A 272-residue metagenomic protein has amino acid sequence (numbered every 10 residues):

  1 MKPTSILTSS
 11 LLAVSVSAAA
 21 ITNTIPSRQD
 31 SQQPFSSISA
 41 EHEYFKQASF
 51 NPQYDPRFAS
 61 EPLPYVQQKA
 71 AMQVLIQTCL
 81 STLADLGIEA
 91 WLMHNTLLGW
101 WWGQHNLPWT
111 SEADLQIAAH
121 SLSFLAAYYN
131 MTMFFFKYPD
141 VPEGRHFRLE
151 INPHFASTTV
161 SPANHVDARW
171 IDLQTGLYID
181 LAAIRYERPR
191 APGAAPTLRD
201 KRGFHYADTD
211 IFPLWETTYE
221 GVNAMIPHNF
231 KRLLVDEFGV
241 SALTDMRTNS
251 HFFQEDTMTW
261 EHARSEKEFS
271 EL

Functional and structural regions predicted by a protein language model:
K2-E89, H105-W109, A119-L272: The feature captures the alpha-helical scaffold/lid subdomain characteristic of nucleotidyltransferase
G87-W102: Short gly/ser-rich loop at a beta-strand->alpha-helix junction or flexible surface loop bordering the NTP-binding
